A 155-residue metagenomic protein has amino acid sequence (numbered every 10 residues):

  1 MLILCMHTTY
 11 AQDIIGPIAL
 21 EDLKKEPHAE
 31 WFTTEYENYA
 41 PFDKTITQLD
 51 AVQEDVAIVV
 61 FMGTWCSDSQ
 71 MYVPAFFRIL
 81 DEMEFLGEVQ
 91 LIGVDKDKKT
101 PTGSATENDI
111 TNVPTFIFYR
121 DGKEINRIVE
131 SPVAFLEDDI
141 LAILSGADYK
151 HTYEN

Functional and structural regions predicted by a protein language model:
M1-I14: Bacterial Sec-dependent N-terminal signal peptides
Q12-Q53: N-terminal leader/targeting and pre-domain segments
L49-M83: Local sequence-structure signature of Cys/Sec-based thiol-disulfide redox active-site neighborhoods
E54-A57, G87-E88, D121: Loop/turn elements at helix/coil->beta-strand transitions in domains of secreted/extracellular proteins
V60-T64, G87-T100: Thiol-based oxidoreductase modules, predominantly thioredoxin-like and allied folds used for disulfide exchange
I92-N112, L141-L144: Thioredoxin-like thiol-disulfide oxidoreductase module
N112, I117-E154: Non-catalytic, surface beta->alpha helical segment in thiol-disulfide oxidoreductase systems
